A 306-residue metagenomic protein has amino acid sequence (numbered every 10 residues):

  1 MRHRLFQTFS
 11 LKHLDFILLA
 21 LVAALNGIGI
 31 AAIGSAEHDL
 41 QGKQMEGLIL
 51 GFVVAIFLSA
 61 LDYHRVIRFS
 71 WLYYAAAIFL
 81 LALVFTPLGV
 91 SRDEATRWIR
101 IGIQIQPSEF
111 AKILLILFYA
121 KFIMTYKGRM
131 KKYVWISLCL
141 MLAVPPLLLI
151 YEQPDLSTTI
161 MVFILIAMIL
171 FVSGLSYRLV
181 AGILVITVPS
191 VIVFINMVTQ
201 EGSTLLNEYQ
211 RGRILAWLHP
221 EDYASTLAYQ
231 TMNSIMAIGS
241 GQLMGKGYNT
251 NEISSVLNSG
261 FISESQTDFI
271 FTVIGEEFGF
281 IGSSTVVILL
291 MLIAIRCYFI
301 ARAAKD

Functional and structural regions predicted by a protein language model:
M1-L11: Short, Lys/Arg-rich, polar N-terminal cytosolic tail immediately upstream of the first transmembrane signal-anchor
L5, D15, L19, L40 (+2 more regions): Membrane-targeting and insertion segments and their boundary/processing signals
T8, L14, L25-N26: Membrane-anchoring hydrophobic segments
S10, D222-Y223, N258-S259: A generic structural signal for short
L19-M232, D268, T272-D306: Hydrophobic alpha-helical transmembrane segments of multi-pass inner membrane proteins, especially in bacterial systems
A228-N249: Extracytosolic (periplasmic/ER-lumenal) interhelical loops and adjacent juxtamembrane/interface segments of multi-pass
Q242-F278, A301: Long extracytoplasmic/lumenal interhelical loops at the membrane interface of multi-pass membrane proteins
